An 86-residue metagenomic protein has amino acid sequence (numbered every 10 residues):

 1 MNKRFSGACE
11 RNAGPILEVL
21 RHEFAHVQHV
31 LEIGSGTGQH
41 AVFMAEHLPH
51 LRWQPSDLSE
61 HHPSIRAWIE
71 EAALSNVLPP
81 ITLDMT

Functional and structural regions predicted by a protein language model:
M1-V27: Class I SAM-dependent methyltransferase Rossmann-like catalytic core, especially the SAM/SAH-binding loop
K3, G7, S35, S56-D57: Conserved residues at beta->alpha junctions
R11, Q39, E60: Short alpha-helical
I16, G38, P63: Conserved protein kinase catalytic core
V19-L20, H40-V42: Short secondary-structure capping/turn segments at boundaries of alpha-helices and beta-strands
V27-G36: Conserved class I S-adenosyl-L-methionine
L31, V42-T86: Class I SAM-dependent methyltransferase SAM/SAH-binding core
G36-T37, E46: Contiguous N-terminal and early-domain "leader" segments and peripheral loops that mark the onset or edge of a domain
